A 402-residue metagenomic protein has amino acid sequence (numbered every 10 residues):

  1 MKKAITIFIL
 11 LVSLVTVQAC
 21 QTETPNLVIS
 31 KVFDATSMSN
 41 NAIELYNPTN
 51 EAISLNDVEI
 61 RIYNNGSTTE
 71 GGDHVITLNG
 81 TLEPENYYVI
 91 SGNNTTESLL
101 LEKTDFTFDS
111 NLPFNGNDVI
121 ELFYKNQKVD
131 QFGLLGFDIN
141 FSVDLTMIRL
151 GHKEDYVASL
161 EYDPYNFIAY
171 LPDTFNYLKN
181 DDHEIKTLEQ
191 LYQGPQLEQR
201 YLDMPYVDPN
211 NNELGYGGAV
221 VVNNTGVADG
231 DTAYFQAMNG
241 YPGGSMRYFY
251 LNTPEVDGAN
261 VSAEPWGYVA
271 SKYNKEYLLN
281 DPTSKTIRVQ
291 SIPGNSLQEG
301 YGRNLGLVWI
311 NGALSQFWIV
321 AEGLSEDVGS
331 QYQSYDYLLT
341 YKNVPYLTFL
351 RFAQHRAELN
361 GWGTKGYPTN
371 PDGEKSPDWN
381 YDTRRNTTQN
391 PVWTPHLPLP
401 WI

Functional and structural regions predicted by a protein language model:
M1-A4: Positively charged n-region of N-terminal signal peptides that target proteins for export
F8-V15: Bacterial N-terminal signal peptides
T16-P25, K285-R288: Bacterial Sec-dependent N-terminal signal peptides
C20-P84, Y88-D208, D336-I402: Intrinsically disordered, low-complexity linkers and terminal tails enriched in Ser/Thr/Pro/Gly with interspersed basic
S142, T174, K179-I402: Small beta-barrel nucleic-acid-binding modules, primarily SNase/OB-fold domains and secondarily Tudor-like barrels
